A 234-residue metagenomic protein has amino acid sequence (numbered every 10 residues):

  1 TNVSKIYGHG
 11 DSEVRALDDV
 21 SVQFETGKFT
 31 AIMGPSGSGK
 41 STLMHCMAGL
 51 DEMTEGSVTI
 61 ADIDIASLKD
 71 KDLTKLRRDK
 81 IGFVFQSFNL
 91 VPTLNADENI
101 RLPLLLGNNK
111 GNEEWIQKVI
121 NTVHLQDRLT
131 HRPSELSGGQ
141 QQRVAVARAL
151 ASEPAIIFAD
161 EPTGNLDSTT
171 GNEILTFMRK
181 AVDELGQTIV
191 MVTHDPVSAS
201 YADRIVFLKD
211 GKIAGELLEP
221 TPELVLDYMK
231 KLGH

Functional and structural regions predicted by a protein language model:
T1-A202, L208: ABC family nucleotide-binding domain
K212-H234: Conserved beta-strand-loop-alpha-helix hinge in the C-terminal portion of ABC ATPase nucleotide-binding domains
